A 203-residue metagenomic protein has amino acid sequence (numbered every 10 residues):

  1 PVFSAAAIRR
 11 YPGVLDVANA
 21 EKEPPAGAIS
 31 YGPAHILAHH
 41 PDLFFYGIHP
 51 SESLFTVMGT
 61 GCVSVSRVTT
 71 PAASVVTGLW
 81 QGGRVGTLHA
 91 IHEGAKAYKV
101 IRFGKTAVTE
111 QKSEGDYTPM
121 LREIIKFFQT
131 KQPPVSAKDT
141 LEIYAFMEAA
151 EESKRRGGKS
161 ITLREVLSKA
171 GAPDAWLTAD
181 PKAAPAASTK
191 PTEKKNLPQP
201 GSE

Functional and structural regions predicted by a protein language model:
P1-H40, P50, N196-P200: A contiguous active-site-proximal alpha/beta segment in oxidoreductase catalytic domains
A6, L43, S113: Glycine- and other small-residue-rich loops at beta-strand/loop junctions that grip anionic moieties
G13, V63-V68, A187-K190: Core nucleotidyl-transferase/polymerase catalytic module
V14, P50-S51, Y117, L121 (+1 more regions): A general structural signal for well-ordered alpha-helical segments in protein cores
V17, L54, E123-I124, A150: Generic hydrophobic alpha-helical segments
I29-K96, K138-A145: Rossmann-like dinucleotide-binding domain that binds NAD(P)(H)
G94-Q132: Interdomain hinge/lid region at the active-site interface of Rossmann-like NAD(P)-dependent oxidoreductases
Q129-E203: C-terminal helix-rich "cap/oligomerization" subdomain common to oxidoreductases
